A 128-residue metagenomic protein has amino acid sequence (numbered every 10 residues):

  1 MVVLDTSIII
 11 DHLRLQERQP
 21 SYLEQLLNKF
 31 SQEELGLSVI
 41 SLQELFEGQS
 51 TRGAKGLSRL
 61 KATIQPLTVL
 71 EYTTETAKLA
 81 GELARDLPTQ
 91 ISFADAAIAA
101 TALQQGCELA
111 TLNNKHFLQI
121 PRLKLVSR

Functional and structural regions predicted by a protein language model:
M1, A99, L103-R128: Acidic, PIN/NYN-like endoribonuclease modules and their adjacent C-terminal/linker elements
M1-L37, E47-K61: Short, well-structured N-terminal submotif of metal-dependent ribonuclease cores
D5, S38, I91-S92, N113: Histidine- and aromatic-rich ligand-binding microenvironments
D5-T6, L45, A80, A102 (+1 more regions): Generic structural signal for small/hydrophobic residues in well-ordered secondary structure, especially within
I8, S41, T76, A97-I98 (+1 more regions): Alpha-helix capping/helix-boundary segments
I9-I10, Q43-F46, L118, V126: Nucleotide phosphate-binding site architecture
T63-Q65, I120-P121: Short, structured coil segments at secondary-structure junctions
L67-L112: Active-site neighborhoods of divalent-metal-dependent phosphate/nucleic-acid chemistry enzymes
